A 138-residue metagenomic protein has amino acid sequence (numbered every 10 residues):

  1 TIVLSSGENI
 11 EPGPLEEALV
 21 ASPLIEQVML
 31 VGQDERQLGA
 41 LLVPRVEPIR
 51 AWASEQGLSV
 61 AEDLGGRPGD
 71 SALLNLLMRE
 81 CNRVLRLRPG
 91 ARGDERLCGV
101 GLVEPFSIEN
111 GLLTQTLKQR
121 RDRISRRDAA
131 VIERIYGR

Functional and structural regions predicted by a protein language model:
T1-G93, N110: AMP-binding/adenylate-forming catalytic core of the ANL superfamily
I2, Q27-V31, N82-R138: Conserved C-terminal "lid"/linker of ANL adenylate-forming enzymes
